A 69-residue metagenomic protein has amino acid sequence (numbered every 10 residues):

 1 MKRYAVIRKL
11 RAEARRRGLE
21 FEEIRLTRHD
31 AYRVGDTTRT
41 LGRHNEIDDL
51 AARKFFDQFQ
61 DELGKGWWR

Functional and structural regions predicted by a protein language model:
M1-L26, Y32-R69: Basic nucleic-acid-binding interfaces
